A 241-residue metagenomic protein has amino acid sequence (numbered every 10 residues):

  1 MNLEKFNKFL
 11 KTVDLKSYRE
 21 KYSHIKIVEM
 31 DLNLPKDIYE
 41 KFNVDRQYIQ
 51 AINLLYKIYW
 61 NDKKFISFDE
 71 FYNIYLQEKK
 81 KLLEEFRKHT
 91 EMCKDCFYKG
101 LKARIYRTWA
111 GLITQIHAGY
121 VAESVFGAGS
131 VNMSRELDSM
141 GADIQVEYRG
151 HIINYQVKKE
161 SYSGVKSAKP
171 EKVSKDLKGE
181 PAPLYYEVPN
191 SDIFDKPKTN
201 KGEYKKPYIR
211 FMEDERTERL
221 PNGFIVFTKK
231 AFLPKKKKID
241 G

Functional and structural regions predicted by a protein language model:
M1-L83: Nuclease-adjacent, charged terminal/linker segments that flank catalytic cores
N2-D31, N200-G241: Long, compositionally biased intrinsically disordered regions
N43-R46, I66, W109, I113 (+1 more regions): Alpha-helix boundary/N-cap detector
I52, T90-C93, Y98-K102: Juxtamembrane/disordered regions of integral membrane proteins
F97-I116, S134-L137: A short, highly charged nucleic-acid-interacting micro-segment common to nuclease and nuclease-linked defense proteins
H117-D143, E147: A short acidic/basic microdomain associated with nuclease active sites
Q145-Y155: Active-site beta-strand-loop-beta-strand hairpin of nuclease catalytic cores that positions key catalytic residues
V157-F227: Catalytic cores of nucleic-acid endonucleases
